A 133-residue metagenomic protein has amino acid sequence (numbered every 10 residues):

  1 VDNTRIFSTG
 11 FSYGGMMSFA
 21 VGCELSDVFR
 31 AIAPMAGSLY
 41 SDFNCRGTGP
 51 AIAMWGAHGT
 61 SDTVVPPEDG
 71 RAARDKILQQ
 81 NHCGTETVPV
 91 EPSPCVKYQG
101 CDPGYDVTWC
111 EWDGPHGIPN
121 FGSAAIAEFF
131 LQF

Functional and structural regions predicted by a protein language model:
V1, E24-D27, R46-P50, Q99-Y105: Extracellular/periplasmic catalytic domains that process cell-envelope and extracellular macromolecules
V1-Y13, C23-V28: Gly/Ser-rich "nucleophile elbow"/oxyanion-hole loop immediately N-terminal to the catalytic nucleophile in hydrolases
S8-G10, M35, A57: Short beta-strand immediately N-terminal to the catalytic nucleophile in serine-hydrolase-like folds
Y13, T60-T63, D113-P115: Acidic beta-to-alpha connecting loop that harbors the catalytic carboxylate
M17-V21: Hydrolases whose catalytic domains are alpha/beta-hydrolase-1, hotdog thioesterase, or metallo-beta-lactamase-like
V28-S38: A conserved short beta-strand
S38-M54: Flexible "cap/lid" loop of the alpha/beta hydrolase fold
W55-A57, E68-R71, I77-F133: C-terminal catalytic histidine-bearing segment of alpha/beta-hydrolase fold enzymes
